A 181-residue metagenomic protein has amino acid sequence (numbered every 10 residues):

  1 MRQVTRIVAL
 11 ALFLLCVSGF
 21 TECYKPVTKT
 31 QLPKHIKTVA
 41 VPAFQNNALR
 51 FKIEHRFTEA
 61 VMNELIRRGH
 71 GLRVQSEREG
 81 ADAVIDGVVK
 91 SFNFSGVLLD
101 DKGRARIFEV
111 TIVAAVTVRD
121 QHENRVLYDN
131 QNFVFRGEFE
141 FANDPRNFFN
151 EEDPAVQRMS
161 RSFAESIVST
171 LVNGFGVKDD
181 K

Functional and structural regions predicted by a protein language model:
M1-A9: Bacterial N-terminal signal peptides that target proteins for export
A9-G19: Bacterial N-terminal signal peptides
F20-H70, H122, V172-K181: A structural "domain/chain start" motif
P33, E77-A81: A short beta-turn/loop motif at secondary-structure boundaries
Q45, L49-I53, F57, R106-V110 (+1 more regions): Extracytoplasmic/periplasmic, Sec-exported soluble proteins
R68-L72, G80-D82, D86-Y128, N132 (+2 more regions): Surface-exposed short loop/turn segments
F148-K181: Compositionally biased, intrinsically disordered linkers/stalks adjacent to structured regions
